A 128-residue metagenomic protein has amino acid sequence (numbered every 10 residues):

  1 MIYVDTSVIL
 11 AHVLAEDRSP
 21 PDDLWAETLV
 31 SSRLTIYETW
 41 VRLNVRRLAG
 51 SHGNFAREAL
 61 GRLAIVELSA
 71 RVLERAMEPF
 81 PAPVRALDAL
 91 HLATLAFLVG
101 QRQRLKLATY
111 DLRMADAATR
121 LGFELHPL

Functional and structural regions predicted by a protein language model:
M1-T35, L43-E58, F123: Short, well-structured N-terminal submotif of metal-dependent ribonuclease cores
A11, V41, E74, A115-D116: Alpha-helical elements of the RecA-like P-loop NTPase motor core of helicases
S19, L112-R113, T119-R120, E124-P127: Short, C-terminally biased terminal segments at protein or domain edges
V30, V66, H126: General small-molecule cofactor/ligand-binding pocket signal
V41-V45, A96-F97: Short glycine/serine- and small hydrophobic-enriched flexible loop segments
A49-G50, G61-E67: Helix-adjacent hinge/juxtasegments
I65-R113, F123: Active-site neighborhoods of divalent-metal-dependent phosphate/nucleic-acid chemistry enzymes
